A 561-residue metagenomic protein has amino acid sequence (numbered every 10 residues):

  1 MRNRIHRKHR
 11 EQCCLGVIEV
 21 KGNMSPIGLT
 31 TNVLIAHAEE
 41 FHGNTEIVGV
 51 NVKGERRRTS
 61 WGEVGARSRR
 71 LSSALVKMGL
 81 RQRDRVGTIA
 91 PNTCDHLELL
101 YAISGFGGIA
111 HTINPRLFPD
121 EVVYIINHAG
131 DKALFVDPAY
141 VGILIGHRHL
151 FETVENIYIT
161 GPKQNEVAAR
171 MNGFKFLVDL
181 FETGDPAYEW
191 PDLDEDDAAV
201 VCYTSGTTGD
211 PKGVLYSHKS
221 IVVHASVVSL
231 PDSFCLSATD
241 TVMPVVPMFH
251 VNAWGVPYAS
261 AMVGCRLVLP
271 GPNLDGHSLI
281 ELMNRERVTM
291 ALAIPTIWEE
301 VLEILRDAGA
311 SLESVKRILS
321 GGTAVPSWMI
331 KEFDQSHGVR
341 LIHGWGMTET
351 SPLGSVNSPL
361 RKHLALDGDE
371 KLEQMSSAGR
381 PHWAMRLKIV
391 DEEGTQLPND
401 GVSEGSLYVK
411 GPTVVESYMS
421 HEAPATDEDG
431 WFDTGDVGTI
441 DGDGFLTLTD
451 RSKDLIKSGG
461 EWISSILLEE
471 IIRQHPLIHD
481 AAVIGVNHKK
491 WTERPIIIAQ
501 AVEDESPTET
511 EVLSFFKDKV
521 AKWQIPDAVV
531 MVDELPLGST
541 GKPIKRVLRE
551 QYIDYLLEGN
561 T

Functional and structural regions predicted by a protein language model:
R2-R4, L34-I35, K77-M78, G105-F181 (+2 more regions): Structural core segment of the AMP-binding/adenylate-forming
I47-T93, L97-Y101, F118-V123, L177-D179: Conserved AMP-binding/adenylate-forming core of the ANL superfamily
L75-L80, D185-D196, V201-M243, G255 (+1 more regions): Conserved adenylate-forming
H96, L117, V123, L134-V136 (+7 more regions): AMP-binding/adenylate-forming catalytic core of the ANL superfamily
V222-T241, V251-T289, I304-L305: Conserved AMP-binding/adenylation subdomain of ANL enzymes
V288-A293, L302-E373, R386, E393 (+2 more regions): Gly/Ser/Thr-rich phosphate-binding loop
G338, E370-M375, T395, D400 (+6 more regions): Conserved ANL (AMP-binding/adenylate-forming) active-site segment centered on the GW(Y/F)…HTG consensus within
P381-Y408, G442-D443, E505-E509, I544: Conserved beta-loop-beta connector loops within the AMP-binding
